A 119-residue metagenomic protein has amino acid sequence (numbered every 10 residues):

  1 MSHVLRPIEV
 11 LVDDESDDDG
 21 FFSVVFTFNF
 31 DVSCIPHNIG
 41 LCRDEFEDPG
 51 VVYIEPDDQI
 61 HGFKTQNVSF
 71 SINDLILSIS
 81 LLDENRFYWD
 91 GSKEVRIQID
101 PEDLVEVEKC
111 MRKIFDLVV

Functional and structural regions predicted by a protein language model:
M1-S33: Charge-rich, low-complexity N-terminal segments
S2, D13-E15, P49-E55, R86: An extracellular/secretory-lumen and virion-surface interaction module
E9-D17, R43-E45, H61, Q66-I72: Short, exposed beta-strand/loop patches in secreted or surface proteins that constitute
D31-I35, R86-Y88: Short, cysteine-centered beta-strand-loop-beta hairpins and adjacent loop/turn segments enriched in charged/polar
C34-N38, F63-T65: Short, surface-exposed coil-to-beta transition loops
G40-D44, R86: Boundary segments of small protein-protein interaction reader/adaptor domains
Y53-V105: Amphipathic protein-protein interaction modules
L104-I114, V119: C-terminal partner/receptor-binding element of secreted or periplasmic proteins
